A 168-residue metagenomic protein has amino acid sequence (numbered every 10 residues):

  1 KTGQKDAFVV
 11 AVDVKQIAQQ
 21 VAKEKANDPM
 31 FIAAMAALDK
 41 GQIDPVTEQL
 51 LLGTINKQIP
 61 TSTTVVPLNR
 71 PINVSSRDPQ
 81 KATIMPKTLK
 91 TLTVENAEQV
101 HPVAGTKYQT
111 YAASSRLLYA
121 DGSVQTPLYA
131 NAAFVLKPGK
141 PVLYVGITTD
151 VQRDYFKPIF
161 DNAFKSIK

Functional and structural regions predicted by a protein language model:
K1-Q19, K23-I32, L89: N-terminal "mature-domain start" segment
D6-A7, A11, Q19, A37-F134: Signature of long, low-cysteine stretches enriched in small and polar/charged residues
F8, F31, Y108-Y111, F134 (+3 more regions): Phenylalanine-focused residue identity feature
K15, L38, S115-L118, L136 (+3 more regions): Residue-level detector of solvent-exposed, low-hydrophobicity positions
E24, H101-A104, P127, K137 (+3 more regions): Short linear sequence motifs
A26-P29, V46, V151: Alpha-helix boundary/N-cap detector
D28-A33, T83-P86, N162-S166: Short, low-complexity, polar/charged sequence segments that are solvent-exposed and flexible
P138-K168: Surface-exposed amphipathic alpha-helical segments
